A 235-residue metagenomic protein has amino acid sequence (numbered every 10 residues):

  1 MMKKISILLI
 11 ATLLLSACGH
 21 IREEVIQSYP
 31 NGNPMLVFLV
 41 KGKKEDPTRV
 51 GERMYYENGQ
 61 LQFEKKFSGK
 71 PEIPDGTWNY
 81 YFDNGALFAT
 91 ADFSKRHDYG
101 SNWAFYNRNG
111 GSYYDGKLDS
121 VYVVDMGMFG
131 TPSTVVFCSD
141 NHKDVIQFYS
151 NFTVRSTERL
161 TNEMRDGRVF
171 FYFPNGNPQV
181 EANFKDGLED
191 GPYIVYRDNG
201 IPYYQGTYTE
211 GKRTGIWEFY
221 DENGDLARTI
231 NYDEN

Functional and structural regions predicted by a protein language model:
M1-M2: N-terminal secretory signal peptides that target proteins for export/translocation
I5-L15: Sec-dependent N-terminal signal peptides
A17-N235: Glycine/tyrosine- and acidic-biased, solvent-exposed loop/turn segments at the edges of beta-strands
